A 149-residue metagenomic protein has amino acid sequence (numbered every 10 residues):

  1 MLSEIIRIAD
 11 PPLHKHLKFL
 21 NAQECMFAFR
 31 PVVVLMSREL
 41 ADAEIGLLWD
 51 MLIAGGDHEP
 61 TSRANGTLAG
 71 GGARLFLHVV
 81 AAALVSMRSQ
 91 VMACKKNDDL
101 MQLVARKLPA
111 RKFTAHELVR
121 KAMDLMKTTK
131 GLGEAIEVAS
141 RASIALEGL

Functional and structural regions predicted by a protein language model:
M1-L149: Helix-rich, well-folded core regions that mediate interactions or catalysis
